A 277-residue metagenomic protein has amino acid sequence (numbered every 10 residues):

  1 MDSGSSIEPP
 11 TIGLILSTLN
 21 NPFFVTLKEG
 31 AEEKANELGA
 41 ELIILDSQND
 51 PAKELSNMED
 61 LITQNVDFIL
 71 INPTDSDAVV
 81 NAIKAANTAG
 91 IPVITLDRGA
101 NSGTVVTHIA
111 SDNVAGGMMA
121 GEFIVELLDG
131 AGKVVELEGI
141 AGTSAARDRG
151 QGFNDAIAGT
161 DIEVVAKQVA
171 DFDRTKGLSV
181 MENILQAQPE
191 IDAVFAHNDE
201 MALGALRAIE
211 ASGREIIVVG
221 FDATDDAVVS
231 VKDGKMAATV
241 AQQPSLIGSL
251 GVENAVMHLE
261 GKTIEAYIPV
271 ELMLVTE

Functional and structural regions predicted by a protein language model:
M1-T11, N36, K84-P92: Short, low-complexity disordered leader/linker segments with a strong preference for bacterial N-terminal type II
T11-K34, L38, L42-D60, Q64-V66 (+6 more regions): Extracytoplasmic "Venus flytrap"
I12, E54, I109-V134, D148 (+3 more regions): Hydrophobic alpha-helical segments within soluble ligand-binding/sensing domains
F23-A40, G116-F123, S144-E163, K176 (+4 more regions): Short, solvent-exposed amphipathic alpha-helices that sit in or adjacent to ligand/effector-binding or catalytic
E41, F68, S76-A115, M119 (+3 more regions): Flexible loop/hinge segments that line or gate small-molecule binding clefts
I43, I94-T95, V135, V165 (+4 more regions): Structural detector of well-ordered beta-strand residues that form the stable sheet scaffold of enzyme domains
F68-N87, F153, V165-A166, A170-V229: Hydrophobic alpha-helical
L137, A141-A145, A156-I157, Q243-E277: Hinge/cleft segment of the Venus flytrap/periplasmic-binding protein
